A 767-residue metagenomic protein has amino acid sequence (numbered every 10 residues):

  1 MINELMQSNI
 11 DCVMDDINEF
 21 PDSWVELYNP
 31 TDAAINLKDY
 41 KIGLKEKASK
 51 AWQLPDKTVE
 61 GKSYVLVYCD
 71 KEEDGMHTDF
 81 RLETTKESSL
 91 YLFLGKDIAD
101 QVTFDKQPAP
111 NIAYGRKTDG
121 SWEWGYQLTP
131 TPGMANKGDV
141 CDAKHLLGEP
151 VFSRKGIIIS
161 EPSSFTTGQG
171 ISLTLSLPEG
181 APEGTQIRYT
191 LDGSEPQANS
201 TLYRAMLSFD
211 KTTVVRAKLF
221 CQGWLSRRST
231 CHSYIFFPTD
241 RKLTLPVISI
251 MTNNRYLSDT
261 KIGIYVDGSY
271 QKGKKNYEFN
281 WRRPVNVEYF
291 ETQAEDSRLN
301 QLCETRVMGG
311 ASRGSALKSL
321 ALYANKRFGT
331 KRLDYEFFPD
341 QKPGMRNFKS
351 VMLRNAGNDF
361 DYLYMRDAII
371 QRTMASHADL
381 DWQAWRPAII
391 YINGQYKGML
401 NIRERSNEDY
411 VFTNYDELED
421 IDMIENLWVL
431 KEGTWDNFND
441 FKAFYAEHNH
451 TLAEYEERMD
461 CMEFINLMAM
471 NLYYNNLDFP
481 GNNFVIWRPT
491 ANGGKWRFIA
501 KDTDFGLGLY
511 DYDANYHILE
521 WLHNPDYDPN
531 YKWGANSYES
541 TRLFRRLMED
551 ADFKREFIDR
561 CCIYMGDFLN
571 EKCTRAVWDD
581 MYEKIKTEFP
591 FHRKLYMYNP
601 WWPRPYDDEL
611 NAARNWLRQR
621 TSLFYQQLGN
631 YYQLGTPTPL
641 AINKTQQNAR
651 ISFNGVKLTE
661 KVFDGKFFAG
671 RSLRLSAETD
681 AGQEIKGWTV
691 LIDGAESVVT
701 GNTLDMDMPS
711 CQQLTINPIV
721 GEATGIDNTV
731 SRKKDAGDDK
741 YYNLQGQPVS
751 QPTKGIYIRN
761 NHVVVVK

Functional and structural regions predicted by a protein language model:
M1-K45, L82-T85, T103-P108, K144 (+1 more regions): A structural motif detector for short, solvent-exposed N-terminal "entry" segments of globular domains
I2, D478, F557, T724-T729 (+2 more regions): Terminal processing/anchoring signals of secreted or surface-associated proteins and related intramolecular
L5, K57-T58, V67, A109-E304 (+1 more regions): Short, compositionally stereotyped local motifs that mark structural "simplifiers"
D11-V13, I17-P21, K47-E123, G263-R282 (+1 more regions): Solvent-exposed beta-edge/loop recognition patches
Q127-K144, I157, T244-I248, N253-Y277 (+10 more regions): Middle-to-C-terminal accessory/interaction subdomains
Y270-E432: Conserved ATP-binding subdomain of kinase catalytic cores across diverse folds
N630-P639, I719-Q745: Residue-level detector of functionally pivotal "anchor" positions at catalytic/ligand-binding pockets or at interdomain
I756-K767: C-terminal tail/sorting-segment detector
